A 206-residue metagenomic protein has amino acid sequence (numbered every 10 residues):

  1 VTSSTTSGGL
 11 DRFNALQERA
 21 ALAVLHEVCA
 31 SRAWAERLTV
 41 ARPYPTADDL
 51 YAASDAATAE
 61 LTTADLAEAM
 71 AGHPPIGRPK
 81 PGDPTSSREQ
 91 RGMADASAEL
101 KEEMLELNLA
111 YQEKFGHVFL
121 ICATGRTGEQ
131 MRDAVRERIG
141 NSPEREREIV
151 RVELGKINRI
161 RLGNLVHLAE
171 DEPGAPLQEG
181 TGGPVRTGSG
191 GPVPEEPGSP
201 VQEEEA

Functional and structural regions predicted by a protein language model:
V1-Y111, K156-G174: Aromatic-anchored, charged helix-turn/loop surface patch used as a conserved interaction hotspot
A96-E172, A206: C-terminal non-catalytic interaction appendages of large macromolecular assemblies
P173-P176, T181-R186, P192, P200-Q202: Intrinsically disordered, low-complexity proline-rich tandem-repeat tracts
